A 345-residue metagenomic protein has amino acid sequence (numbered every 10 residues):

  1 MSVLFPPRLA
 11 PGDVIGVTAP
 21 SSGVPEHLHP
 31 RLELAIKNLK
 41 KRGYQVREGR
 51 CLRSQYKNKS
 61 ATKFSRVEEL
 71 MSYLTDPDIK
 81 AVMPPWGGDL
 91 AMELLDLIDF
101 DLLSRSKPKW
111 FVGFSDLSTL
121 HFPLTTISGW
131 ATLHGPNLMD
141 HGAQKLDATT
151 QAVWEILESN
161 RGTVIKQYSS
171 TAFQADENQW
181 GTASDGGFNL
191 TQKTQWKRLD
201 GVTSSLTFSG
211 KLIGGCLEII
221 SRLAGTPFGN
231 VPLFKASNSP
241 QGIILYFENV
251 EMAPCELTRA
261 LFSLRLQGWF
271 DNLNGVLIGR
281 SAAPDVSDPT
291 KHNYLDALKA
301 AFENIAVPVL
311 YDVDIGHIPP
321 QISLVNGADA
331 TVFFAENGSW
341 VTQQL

Functional and structural regions predicted by a protein language model:
M1-I79: ATP/NTP phosphate-donor binding region
V17, V82, D116, I220 (+2 more regions): Buried hydrophobic positions in well-ordered alpha/beta secondary-structure cores of metabolic enzymes
T75-I98: Long, hydrophobic/aromatic-enriched structural stretches that serve as scaffold segments
I98-D140, P308: Short, acidic/small-residue loops that bind anionic groups at enzyme active sites
A131-E218: Conserved anion/nucleotide-ligand pocket segment
K211-C255: Oxyanion-binding "anion nests"
A253-L345: C-terminal active-site/capping subdomain that shapes the small-molecule cofactor and substrate pocket of enzyme
